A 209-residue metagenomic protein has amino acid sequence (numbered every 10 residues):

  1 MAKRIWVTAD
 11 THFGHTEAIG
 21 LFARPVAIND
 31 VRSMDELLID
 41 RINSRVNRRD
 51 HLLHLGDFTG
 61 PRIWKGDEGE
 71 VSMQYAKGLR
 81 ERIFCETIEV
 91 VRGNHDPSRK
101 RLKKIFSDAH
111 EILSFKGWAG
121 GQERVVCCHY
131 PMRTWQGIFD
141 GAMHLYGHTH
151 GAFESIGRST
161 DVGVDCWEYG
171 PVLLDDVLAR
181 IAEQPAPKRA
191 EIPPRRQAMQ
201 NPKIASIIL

Functional and structural regions predicted by a protein language model:
M1-N29, R48, Y169-L209: Acidic, histidine-bearing metal-coordination/catalytic regions of metal-dependent phosphoesterases
A2, W6-T8, F13-S114: Core catalytic region of metal-dependent phosphoesterases/phosphodiesterases, especially metallo-beta-lactamase-like
K100-K203: Conserved beta-sheet core of the metallophosphoesterase superfamily
